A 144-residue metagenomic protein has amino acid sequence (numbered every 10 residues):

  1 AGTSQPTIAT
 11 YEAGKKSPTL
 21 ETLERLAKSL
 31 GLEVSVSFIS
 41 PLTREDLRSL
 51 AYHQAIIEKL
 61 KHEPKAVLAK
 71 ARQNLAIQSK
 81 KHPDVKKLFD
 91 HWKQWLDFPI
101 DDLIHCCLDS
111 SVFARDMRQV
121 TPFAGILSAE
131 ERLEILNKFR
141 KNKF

Functional and structural regions predicted by a protein language model:
A1-T10: Short alpha-helical DNA-recognition segment
T3, P18-E21: Residue-level signal for the short linker/turn that defines the boundary of a DNA-recognition helix
A13: Short, conserved catalytic or interaction motifs in soluble domains
E21-S35: DNA major-groove recognition helix of helix-turn-helix/homeodomain DNA-binding modules
S37-L60, R140: Short, charged recognition helix plus adjacent turn of helix-turn-helix-like nucleic-acid-binding domains
K59-D97, H105: An accessory alpha-helical subdomain
V85-F144: Charged, low-complexity intrinsically disordered regulatory/assembly segments
